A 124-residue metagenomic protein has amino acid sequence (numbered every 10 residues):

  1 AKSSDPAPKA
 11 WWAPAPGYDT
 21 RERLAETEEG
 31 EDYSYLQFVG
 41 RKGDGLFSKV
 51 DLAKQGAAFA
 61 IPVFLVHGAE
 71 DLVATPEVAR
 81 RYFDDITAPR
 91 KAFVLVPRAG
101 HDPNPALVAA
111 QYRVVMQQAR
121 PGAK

Functional and structural regions predicted by a protein language model:
A1-K54, I61: Alpha/beta-hydrolase
W12-G17, D84, M116, R120: Sec-exported extracytoplasmic/periplasmic mature domains
S48, L72-V78: Conserved alpha/beta-hydrolase "acid-adjacent" motif
A53, V73, D84, H101: C-terminal His-loop and adjacent cap/lid subdomain of alpha/beta-hydrolase
F59, L65-H67, D71: Short beta-strand/loop motif that positions the catalytic acidic residue of the alpha/beta-hydrolase fold
A60-P62, P89-R90: Loop/turn elements at helix/coil->beta-strand transitions in domains of secreted/extracellular proteins
P76-K91: Active-site-adjacent alpha-helix of alpha/beta-hydrolase-fold enzymes
P89-K124: Catalytic active-site module of serine/aspartate enzymes centered on a nucleophile-bearing elbow/loop
